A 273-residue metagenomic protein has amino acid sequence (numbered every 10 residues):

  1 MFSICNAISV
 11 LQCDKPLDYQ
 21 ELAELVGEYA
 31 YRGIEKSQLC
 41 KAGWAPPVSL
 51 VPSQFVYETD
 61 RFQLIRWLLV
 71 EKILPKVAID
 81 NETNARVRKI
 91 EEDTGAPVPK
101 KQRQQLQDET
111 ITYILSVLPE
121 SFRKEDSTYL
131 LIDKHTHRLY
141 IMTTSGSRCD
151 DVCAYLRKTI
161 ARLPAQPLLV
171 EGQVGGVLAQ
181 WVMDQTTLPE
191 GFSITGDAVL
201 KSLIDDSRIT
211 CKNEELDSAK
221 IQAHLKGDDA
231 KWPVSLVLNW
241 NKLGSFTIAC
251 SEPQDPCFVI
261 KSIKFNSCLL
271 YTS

Functional and structural regions predicted by a protein language model:
F2-K36: Short Lys/Arg-enriched alpha/beta "domain-start" segment
S9-L11, Q63-R66, H137-T143: Short cationic amphipathic helices and targeting signals
L22-Y129, C250: Surface-exposed, low-hydrophobicity interaction/linker segments
A96-E171: Internal, hydrophobic cores of structured domains that mediate oligomerization or house catalytic pockets within large
P167-W181: Short proline/glycine- and acidic-rich turn/helix-capping motifs at secondary-structure junctions
A179-L243: Aromatic/basic-lined ligand-recognition segments that form π-stacking hydrophobic pockets flanked by Lys/Arg to engage
K242-S267: A C-terminal functional module that forms or caps the active site or interfaces directly with catalytic machinery
Y271-T272: Conserved small/polar residues in nucleotide/adenosyl-binding loops
